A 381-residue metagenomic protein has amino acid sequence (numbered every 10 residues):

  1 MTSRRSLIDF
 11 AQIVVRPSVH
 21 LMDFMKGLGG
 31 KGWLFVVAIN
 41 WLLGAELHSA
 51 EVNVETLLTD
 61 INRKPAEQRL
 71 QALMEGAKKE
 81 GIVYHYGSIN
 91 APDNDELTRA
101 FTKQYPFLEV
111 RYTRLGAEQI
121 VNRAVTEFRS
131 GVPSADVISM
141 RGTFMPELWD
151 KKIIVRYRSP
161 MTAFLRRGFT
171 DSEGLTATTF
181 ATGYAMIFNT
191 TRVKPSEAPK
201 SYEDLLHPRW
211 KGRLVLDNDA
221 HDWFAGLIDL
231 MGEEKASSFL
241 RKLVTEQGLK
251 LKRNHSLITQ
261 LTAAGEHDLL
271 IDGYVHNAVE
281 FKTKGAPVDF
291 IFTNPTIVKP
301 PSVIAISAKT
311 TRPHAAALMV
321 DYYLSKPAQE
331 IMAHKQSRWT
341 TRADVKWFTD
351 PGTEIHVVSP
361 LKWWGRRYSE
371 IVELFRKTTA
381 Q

Functional and structural regions predicted by a protein language model:
W33-G44: Bacterial N-terminal signal peptides
A50-E55, N62-Y84, H207-R209: Immediate post-signal peptide segment of exported/extracytoplasmic ligand-binding proteins
Y84-R99, V110-F128, P133-E266: Extracytoplasmic ligand-binding site segments that recognize negatively charged/polar headgroups
T143-E147, D268-P287: A ligand-binding cleft/hinge motif common to bilobed small-molecule-binding domains
R167, A181-T182, L240-T245, L249-K252 (+1 more regions): Periplasmic-binding protein-like
A185-R192, I228-L230, P300-R312, I331-M332: A bilobed periplasmic-binding-protein/Venus flytrap-type ligand-binding module shared by bacterial periplasmic
W210-D219, Y322-V345: Periplasmic-binding protein-like
K346-Q381: Extracellular/periplasmic bilobal clamshell ligand-binding domains
